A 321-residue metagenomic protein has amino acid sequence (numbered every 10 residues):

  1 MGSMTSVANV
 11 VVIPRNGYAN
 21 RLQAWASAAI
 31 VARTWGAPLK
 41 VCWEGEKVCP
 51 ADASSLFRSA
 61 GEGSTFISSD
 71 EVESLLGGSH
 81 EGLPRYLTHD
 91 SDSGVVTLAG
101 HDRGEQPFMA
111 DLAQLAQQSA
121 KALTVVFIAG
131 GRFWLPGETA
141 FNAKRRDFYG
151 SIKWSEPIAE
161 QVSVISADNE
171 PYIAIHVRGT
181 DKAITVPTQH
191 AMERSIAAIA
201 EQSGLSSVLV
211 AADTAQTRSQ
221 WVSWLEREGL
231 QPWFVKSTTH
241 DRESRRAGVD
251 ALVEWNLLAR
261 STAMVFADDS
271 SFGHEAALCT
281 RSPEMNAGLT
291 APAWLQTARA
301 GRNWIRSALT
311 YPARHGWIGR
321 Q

Functional and structural regions predicted by a protein language model:
G2-V186, Q202: Secretory-pathway glycan-assembly enzymes, especially type II membrane glycosyltransferases that use nucleotide-sugar
N20, T188, R246, D250: Residue-level marker of regulatory loop/turn positions in helix-turn-helix DNA-binding domains and in histidine
A28, I196, A276: Aromatic/hydrophobic pocket-lining residues that form π-stacking "cages" and hydrophobic walls in ligand
A32-R33, S166, A200-E201, V222 (+2 more regions): N-terminal cationic-hydrophobic initiation segments that often serve targeting/anchoring roles
R33-G45, F266-D268, L278-A308: Gly/Pro- and small hydrophobic-enriched strand-loop and loop-to-helix capping segments that sit at the rims
S64-L75, E81, A197, A291-Q321: Leloir-type glycosyltransferase catalytic cores
D181-A211: Conserved catalytic-core segment of nucleotide-activated headgroup transferases in glycan assembly
S206-G288: Donor-binding and catalytic core of enzymes assembling or modifying cell-surface/extracellular glycoconjugates
